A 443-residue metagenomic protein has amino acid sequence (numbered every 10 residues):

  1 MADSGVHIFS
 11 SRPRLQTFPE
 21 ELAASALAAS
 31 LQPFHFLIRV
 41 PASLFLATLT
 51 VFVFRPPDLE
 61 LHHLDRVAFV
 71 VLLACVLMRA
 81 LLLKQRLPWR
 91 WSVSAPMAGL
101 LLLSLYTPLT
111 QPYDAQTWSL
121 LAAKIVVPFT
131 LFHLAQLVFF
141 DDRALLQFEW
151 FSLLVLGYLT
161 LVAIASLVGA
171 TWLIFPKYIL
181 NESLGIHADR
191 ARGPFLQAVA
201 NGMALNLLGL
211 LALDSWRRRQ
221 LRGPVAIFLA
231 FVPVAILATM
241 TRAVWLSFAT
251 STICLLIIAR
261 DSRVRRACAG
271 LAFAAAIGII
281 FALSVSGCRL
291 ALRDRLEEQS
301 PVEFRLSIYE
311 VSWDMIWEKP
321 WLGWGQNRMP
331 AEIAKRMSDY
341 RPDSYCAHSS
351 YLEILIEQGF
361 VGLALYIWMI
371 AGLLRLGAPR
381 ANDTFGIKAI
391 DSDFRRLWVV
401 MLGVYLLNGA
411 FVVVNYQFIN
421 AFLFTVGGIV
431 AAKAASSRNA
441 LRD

Functional and structural regions predicted by a protein language model:
M1-Q116, R143-L146, W150-L153, R217-G223 (+3 more regions): Transmembrane signal-anchor hairpin modules in multi-pass inner-membrane enzymes, especially those that act on
F36, L101, T130, L146-H187 (+5 more regions): Alpha-helical transmembrane segments of multi-pass inner-membrane proteins
L46, V70-L77, L210, G270 (+2 more regions): Transmembrane alpha-helices of multi-pass inner-membrane enzymes
L61, L161-A170, A238-T239, L256-S300 (+2 more regions): A membrane-periplasm/extracellular boundary helix in multi-pass inner-membrane enzymes that assemble envelope glycans
H62-R79, A122-L131, N201-G209, L246-I253 (+2 more regions): Membrane-embedded alpha-helical segments of multi-pass membrane proteins, especially the transmembrane helices
A115-Q116, M240-A243, Y345-S349, F411-A421: Membrane-interface catalytic loops of GT-C/OST-like multi-pass glycosylation enzymes that act
L180, G185, G287-R289, R295-E310 (+3 more regions): Long extracytoplasmic/lumenal interhelical loops at the membrane interface of multi-pass membrane proteins
A188, P233-L237, V244, E310-W313 (+3 more regions): A conserved mid-to-late transmembrane alpha helix and its immediate loop/hinge that forms the functional core
